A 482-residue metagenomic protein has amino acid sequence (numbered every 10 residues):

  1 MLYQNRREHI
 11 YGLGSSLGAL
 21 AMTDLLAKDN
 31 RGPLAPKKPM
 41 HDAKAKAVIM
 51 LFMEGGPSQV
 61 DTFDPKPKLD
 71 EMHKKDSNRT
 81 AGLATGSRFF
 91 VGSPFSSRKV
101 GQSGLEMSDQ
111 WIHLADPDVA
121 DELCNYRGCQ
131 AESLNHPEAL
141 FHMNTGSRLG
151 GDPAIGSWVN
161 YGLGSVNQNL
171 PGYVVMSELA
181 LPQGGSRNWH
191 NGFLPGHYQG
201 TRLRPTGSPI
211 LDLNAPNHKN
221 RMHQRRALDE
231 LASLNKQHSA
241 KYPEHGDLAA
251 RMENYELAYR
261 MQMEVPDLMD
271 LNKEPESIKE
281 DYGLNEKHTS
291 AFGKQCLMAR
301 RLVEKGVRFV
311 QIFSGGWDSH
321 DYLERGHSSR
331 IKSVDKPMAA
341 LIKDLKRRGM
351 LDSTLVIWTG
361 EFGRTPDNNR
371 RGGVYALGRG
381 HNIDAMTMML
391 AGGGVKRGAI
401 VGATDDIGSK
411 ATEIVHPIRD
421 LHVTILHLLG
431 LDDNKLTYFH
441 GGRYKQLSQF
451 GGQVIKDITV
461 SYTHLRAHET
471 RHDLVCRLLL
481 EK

Functional and structural regions predicted by a protein language model:
M1-S461: Ligand-binding pockets and gating/stacking loops
R221, R471-H472: Intrinsically disordered, low-complexity Ser/Thr/Pro-rich tracts
T463-T470, K482: Conserved small/polar residues in nucleotide/adenosyl-binding loops
V475-K482: Hydrophobic alpha-helical segments, chiefly the membrane-spanning helices and signal/signal-anchor peptides
